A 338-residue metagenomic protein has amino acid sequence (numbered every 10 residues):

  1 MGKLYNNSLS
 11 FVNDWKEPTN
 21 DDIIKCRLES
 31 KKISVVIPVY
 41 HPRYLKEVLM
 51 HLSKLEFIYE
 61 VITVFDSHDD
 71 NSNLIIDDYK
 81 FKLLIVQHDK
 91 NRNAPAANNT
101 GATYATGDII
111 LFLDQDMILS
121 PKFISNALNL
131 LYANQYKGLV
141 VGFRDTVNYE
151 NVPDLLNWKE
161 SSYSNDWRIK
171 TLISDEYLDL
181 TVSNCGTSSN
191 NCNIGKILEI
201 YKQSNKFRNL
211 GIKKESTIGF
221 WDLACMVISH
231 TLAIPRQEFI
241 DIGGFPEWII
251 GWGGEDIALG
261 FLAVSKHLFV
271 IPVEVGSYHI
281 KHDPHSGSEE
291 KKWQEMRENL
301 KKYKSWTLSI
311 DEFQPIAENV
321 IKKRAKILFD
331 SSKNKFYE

Functional and structural regions predicted by a protein language model:
M1-H51: N-proximal low-complexity "stem/linker" segments adjacent to membrane-targeting elements
P42, V64-L74, K90, M117: A conserved acidic beta->alpha catalytic loop
M50-Y59: Short, acidic, metal-binding catalytic loop of nucleotide-sugar glycosyltransferases
H88-A105: Glycine-rich, basic loop-to-helix element that forms the pyrophosphate-binding segment of sugar-nucleotide handling
I110: Short aromatic/hydrophobic "clamp" motif used to bind/position activated sugar donors
K122-I197: Conserved donor NDP-sugar-binding/catalytic core segment of glycosyltransferases
L180-K206, K214-A233: A recurrent flexible, glycine/aromatic-enriched loop bordering the glycosyltransferase active site that acts as
G251-A258: Acidic donor-binding loop at a coil-to-helix junction in glycosyltransferase catalytic cores that engages
